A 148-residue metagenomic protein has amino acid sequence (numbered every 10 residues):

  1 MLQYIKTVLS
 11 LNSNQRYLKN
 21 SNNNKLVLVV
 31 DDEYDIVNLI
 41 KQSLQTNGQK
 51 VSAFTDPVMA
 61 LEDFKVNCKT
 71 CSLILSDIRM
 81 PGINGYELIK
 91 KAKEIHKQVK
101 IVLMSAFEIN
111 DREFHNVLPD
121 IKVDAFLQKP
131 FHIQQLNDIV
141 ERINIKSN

Functional and structural regions predicted by a protein language model:
M1-L28, H132-N148: Non-catalytic signal-transmission and effector/linker regions of two-component phosphorelay proteins
Y34-S52, I121: Two-component/phosphorelay signaling modules centered on CheY-like receiver
A53-L73: Acidic, metal-coordinating helix/loop segments flanking the phosphotransfer/catalytic sites of two-component signaling
T55-D56, N84-E87: Acidic catalytic/metal-coordinating carboxylates
D77: Active-site residues of response regulator receiver
M80: Receiver (REC) domain active-site loop signature in two-component systems and cognate sites in sensor histidine kinases
E87, E108-A125, D138: Alpha4 helix (beta4-alpha4-beta5 surface) of REC/receiver domains from two-component response regulators
M104-A106: Hydrophobic/aromatic residues positioned on beta-strands within the core alpha/beta folds
